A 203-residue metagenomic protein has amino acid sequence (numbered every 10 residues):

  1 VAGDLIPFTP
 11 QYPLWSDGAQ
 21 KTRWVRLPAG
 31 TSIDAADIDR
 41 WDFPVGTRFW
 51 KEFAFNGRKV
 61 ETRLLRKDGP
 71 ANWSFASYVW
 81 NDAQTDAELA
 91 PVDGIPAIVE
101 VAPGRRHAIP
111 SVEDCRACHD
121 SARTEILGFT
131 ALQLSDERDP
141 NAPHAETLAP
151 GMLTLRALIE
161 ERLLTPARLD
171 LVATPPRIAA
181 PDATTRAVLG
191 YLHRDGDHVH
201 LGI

Functional and structural regions predicted by a protein language model:
V1-L27: N-terminal pre-domain segments of enzymes
R26-T31, A173-R177: Short, contiguous pre-domain boundary segments
S32-I38: Short alpha-helix capping/helix-loop boundary micro-motifs
R40, K59-I203: Sequence context surrounding c-type heme c attachment/ligation sites in exported
F43-G46: Short, well-ordered loop/turn sites that connect or cap secondary structure elements
